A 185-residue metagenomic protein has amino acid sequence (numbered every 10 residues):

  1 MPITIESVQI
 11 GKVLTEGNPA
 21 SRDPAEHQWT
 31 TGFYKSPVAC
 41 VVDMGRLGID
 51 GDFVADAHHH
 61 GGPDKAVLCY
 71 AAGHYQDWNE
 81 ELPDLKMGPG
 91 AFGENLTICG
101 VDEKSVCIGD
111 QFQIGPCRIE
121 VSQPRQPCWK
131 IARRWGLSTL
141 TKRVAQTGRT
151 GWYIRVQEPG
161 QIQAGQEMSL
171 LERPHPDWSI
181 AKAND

Functional and structural regions predicted by a protein language model:
M1-K130, T139, H175-D185: Electropositive, beta-rich accessory/interaction domains or terminal extensions that provide binding surfaces
F92-V101, V144-I154: Short, structured beta-strand/loop micro-motifs enriched in basic residues and often containing a Trp
G109, P159, Q163-G165: Loop/turn positions that initiate beta-strands
V121, I154-R155: Short beta-strand His + acidic residue motifs that chelate non-heme Fe in jelly-roll/DSBH and cupin folds
R134-Q146: Short beta-strand-turn/beta-hairpin segments enriched in glycine/proline and small hydrophobics that form edge-strand
P159-Q161, P174-D177: Short Gly/Pro-enriched loop/turn and capping motifs at secondary-structure junctions
A164-R173: Basic (Lys/Arg-enriched) interaction patch that binds polyanionic ligands
